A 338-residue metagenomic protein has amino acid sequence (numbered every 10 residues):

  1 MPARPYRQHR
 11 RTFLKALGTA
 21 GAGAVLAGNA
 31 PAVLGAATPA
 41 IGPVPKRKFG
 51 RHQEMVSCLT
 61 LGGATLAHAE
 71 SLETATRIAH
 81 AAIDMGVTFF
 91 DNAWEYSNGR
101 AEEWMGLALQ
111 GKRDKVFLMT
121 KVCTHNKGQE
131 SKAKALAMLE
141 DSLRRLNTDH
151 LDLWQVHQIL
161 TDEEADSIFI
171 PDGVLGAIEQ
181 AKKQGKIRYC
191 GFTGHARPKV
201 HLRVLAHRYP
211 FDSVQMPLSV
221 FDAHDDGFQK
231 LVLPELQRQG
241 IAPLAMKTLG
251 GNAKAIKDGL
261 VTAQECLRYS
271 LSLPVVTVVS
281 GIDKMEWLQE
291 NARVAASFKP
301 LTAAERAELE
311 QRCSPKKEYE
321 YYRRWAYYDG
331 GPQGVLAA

Functional and structural regions predicted by a protein language model:
M1-H9: N-terminal secretory signal peptides
Q8-V33: N-terminal export leaders
G28-L59: C-terminal segment of N-terminal export signals and the immediately downstream linker at the start of the mature
F49, L61, F90, M105 (+6 more regions): Conserved, mostly hydrophobic/aromatic
G62-L72, V122-K132: Active-site mouth loops of central-metabolism enzymes
D91-A108, T161-D162: Glycine-rich, proline-tolerant flexible connector loops at the mouths of alpha/beta enzymes
K127-L231, Q237-L244: Glycine/proline-rich, positively charged, aromatic-decorated active-site loop/lid region on the catalytic face
L231-A338: Structured C-terminal cap/extension of enzyme domains
